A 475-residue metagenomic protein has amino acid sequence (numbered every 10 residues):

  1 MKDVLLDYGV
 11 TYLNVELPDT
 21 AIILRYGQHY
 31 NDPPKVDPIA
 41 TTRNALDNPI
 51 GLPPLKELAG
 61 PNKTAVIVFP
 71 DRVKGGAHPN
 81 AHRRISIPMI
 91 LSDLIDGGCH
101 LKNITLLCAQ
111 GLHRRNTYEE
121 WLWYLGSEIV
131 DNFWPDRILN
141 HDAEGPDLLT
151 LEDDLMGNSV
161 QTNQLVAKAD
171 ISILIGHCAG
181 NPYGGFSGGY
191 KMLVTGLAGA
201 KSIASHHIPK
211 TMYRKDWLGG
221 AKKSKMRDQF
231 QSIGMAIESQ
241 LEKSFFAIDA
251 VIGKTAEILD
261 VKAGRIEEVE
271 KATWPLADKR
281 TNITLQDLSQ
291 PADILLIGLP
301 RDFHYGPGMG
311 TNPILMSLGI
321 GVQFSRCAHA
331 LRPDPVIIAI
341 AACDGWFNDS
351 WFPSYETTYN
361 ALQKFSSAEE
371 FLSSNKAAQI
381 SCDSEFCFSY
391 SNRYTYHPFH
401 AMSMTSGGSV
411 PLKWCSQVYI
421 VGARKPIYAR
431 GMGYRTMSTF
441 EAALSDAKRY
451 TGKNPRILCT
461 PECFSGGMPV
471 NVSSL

Functional and structural regions predicted by a protein language model:
M1-P34, L46-D47, S406-L475: Extended hydrophobic packing segments that form well-structured cores
V15, R25, G76-A77, L174-I175 (+8 more regions): Short helix/loop capping segments that flank catalytic or ligand/cofactor-binding pockets
N31-P61, T311, S317-L318, E441: N-terminal glycine-/serine-/threonine-rich phosphate-binding loop
I50-P53, E268, A272-Q286, I320-A328 (+2 more regions): A short, acidic, amphipathic alpha-helical segment used as a generic capping/interface helix at domain edges
L52-R114, S317-A330, D334-V336, A341-D344 (+1 more regions): N-terminal active-site beta-alpha-beta segment that forms phosphate/nucleotide-binding and substrate-recognition loops
R83-V160: Well-ordered mid-protein domain cores that form the structural environment of catalytic cofactors
V130-P291, G298, G319-L331: Conserved, well-structured core segments that form the ligand-binding/active-site neighborhood of functional domains
M309, I314-Q417: C-terminal catalytic subdomain
